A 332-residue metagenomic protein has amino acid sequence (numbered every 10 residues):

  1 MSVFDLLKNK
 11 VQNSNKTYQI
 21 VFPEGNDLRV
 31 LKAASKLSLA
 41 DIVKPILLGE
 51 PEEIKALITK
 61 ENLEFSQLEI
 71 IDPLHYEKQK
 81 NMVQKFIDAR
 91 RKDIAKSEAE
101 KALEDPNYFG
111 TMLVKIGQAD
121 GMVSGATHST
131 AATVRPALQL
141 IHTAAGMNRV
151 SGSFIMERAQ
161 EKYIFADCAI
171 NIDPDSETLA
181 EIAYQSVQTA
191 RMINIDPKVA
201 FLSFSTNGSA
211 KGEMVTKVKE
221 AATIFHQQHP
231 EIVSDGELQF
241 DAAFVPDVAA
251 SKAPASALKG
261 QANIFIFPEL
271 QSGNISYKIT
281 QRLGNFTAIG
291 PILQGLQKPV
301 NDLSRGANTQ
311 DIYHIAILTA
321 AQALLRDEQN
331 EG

Functional and structural regions predicted by a protein language model:
M1-K259, I264-G332: Anion-binding alpha/beta catalytic cores of soluble intermediary-metabolism enzymes, centered on
